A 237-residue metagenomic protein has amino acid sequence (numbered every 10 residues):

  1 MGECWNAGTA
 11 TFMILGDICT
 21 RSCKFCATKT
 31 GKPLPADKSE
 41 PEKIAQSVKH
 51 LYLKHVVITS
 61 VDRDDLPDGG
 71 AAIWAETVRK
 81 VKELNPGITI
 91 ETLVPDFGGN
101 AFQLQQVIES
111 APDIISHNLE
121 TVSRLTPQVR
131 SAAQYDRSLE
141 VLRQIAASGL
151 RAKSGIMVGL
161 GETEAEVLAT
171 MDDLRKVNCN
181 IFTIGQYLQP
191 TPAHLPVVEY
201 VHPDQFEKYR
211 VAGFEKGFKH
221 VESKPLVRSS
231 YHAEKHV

Functional and structural regions predicted by a protein language model:
M1-G8, E42, Q46, Y52 (+3 more regions): Auxiliary Fe-S-binding modules of radical SAM enzymes
M1-P35, H55, S229-V237: N-terminal [4Fe-4S]-dependent radical SAM core
T11, A27-K43, H50-A101, V107-V141 (+2 more regions): Core AdoMet radical
I14-L15, T92, S223: Small/polar loops that bind or transfer phosphate-bearing groups
S22, L66, L125, P192 (+1 more regions): Glycine/Thr-rich phosphate-binding loops of Rossmann-like dinucleotide-binding domains
